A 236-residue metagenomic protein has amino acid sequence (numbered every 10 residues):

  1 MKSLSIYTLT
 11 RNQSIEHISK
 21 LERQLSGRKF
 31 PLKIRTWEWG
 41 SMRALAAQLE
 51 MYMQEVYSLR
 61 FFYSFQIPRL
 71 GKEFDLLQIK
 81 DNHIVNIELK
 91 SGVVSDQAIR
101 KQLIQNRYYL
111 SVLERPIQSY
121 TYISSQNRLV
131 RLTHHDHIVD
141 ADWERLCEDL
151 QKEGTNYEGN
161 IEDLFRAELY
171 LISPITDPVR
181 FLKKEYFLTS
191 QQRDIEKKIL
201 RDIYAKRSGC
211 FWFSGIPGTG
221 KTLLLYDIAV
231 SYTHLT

Functional and structural regions predicted by a protein language model:
M1-A167: Accessory nucleic-acid engagement/destabilization modules that flank
R166-T189: Conserved adenine-nucleotide phosphate-binding loops and their immediately adjacent elements
K184-I203: N-terminal pre-P-loop "Q-motif" helix
F213: Hydrophobic anchor at the beta1->P-loop junction of P-loop NTPases
G218: Walker A (P-loop) phosphate-binding loop of P-loop NTPases
K221: Conserved lysine of the Walker
L224: Hydrophobic positions on the alpha1 helix immediately C-terminal to the Walker A/P-loop
T233-T236: Conserved small/polar residues in nucleotide/adenosyl-binding loops
